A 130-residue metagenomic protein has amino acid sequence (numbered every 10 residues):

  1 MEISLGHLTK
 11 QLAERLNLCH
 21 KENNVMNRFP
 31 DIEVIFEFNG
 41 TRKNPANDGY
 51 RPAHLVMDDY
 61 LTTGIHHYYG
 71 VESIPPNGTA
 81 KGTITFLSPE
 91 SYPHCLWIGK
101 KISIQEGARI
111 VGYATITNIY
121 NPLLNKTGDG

Functional and structural regions predicted by a protein language model:
S4-G130: C-terminal effector/interaction modules appended to NTPase cores
